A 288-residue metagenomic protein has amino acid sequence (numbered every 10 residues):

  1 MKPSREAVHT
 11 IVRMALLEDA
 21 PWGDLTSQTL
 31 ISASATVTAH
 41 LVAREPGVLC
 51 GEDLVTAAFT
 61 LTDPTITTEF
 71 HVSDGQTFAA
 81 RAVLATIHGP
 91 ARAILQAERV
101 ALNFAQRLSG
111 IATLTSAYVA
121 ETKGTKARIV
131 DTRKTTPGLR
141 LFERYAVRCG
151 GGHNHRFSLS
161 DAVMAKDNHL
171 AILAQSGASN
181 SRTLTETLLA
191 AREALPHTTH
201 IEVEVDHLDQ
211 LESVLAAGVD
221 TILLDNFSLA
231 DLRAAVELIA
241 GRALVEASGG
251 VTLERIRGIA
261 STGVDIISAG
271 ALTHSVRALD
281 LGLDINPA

Functional and structural regions predicted by a protein language model:
M1-E202, D206, E212-A217, T221 (+5 more regions): Acidic/glycine-rich phosphate/pyrophosphate-binding loops and surrounding catalytic core that coordinate Mg2+
N226, G249, G270-A271: Short secondary-structure boundary segments
G241-A243, P287-A288: Short acidic, glycine/proline-enriched helix-loop-strand junctions
A271-A288: Short, charged, intrinsically disordered terminal tails
